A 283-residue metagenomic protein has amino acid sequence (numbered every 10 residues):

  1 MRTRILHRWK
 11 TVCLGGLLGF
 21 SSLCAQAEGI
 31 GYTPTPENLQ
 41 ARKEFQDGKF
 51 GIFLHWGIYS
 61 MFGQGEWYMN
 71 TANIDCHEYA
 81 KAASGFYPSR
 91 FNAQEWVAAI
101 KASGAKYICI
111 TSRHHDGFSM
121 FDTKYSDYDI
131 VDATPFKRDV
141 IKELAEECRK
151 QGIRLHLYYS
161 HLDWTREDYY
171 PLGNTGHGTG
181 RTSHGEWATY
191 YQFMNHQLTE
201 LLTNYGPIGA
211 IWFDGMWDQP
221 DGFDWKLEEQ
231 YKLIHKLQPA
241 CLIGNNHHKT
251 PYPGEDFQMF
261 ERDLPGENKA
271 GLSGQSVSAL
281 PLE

Functional and structural regions predicted by a protein language model:
M1-T3, G19, T35, R42: Helix-centric, low-specificity signal for extended rod-like, repetitive segments
R2-G16: Bacterial N-terminal signal peptides that target proteins for export
K10, L17-G19, E44, H235: A generic structural signal for short, solvent-exposed coil/turn residues that cap or connect secondary-structure
G16-Q26: Hydrophobic h-region of N-terminal signal peptides that target proteins for export in Gram-negative bacteria
Q26-E283: Mature catalytic domains of secreted/periplasmic carbohydrate-active enzymes
